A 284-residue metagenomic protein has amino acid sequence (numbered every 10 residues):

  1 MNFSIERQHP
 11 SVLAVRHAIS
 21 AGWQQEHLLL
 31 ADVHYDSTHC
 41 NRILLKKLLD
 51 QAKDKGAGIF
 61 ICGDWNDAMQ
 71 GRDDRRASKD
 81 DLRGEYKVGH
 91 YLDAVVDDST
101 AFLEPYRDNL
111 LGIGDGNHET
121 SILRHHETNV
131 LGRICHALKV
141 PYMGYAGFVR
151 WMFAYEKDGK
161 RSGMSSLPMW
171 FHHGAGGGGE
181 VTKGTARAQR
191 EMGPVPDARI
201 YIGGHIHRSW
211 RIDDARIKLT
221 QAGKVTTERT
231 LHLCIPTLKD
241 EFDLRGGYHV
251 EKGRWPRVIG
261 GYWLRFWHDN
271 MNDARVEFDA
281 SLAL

Functional and structural regions predicted by a protein language model:
M1-S20: Short glycine- and acidic-rich boundary segments immediately preceding or forming the N-terminal edge of structured
P10-V12, G144-A146, I259-G261: Short hydrophobic/aromatic beta-strand or adjacent loop that forms the aromatic wall/cage of a ligand/substrate-binding
R16-L28, R150-M169, T227-T230: Beta-strand-turn-beta hairpins that frame and shape the catalytic cleft of phosphate-ester-processing enzymes
S20-Q25, Y35-Y145: Core catalytic region of metal-dependent phosphoesterases/phosphodiesterases, especially metallo-beta-lactamase-like
I61, M164-W170, A175-N270: Conserved beta-sheet core of the metallophosphoesterase superfamily
S78-R83, K252-G253, V258, W267-L284: C-terminal accessory extensions appended to soluble enzyme cores
L110, S121-H125, N129-R211, A283-L284: Charged, low-complexity C-terminal accessory regions
